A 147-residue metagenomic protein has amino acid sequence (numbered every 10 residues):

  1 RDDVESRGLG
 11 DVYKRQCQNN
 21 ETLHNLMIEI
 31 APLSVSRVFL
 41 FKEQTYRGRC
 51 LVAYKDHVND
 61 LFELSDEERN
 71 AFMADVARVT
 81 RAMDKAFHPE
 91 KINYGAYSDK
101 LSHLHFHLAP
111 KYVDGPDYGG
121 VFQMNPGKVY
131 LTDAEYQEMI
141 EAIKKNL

Functional and structural regions predicted by a protein language model:
R1-Y13: Single conserved hydrophobic/aromatic residue that forms the stacking wall/gate of nucleotide- or nucleobase-binding
R7, R15, Y112-L147: C-terminal helix-cap and adjacent tail motif
I28-T45: Short beta-strand/loop segment at the start of cytosolic alpha/beta domains
V38, Y54, F72, F106: Divalent metal-coordination and catalytic microenvironments
L40-V58: Catalytic strand-loop segment that frames the active site of acyl-thioester-processing enzymes
K55-M73, M124-T132: Short histidine-centered catalytic/ligand-binding loop motif
E68-K85, Q137-I140: Long, well-ordered alpha-helical scaffolding segments within enzyme catalytic domains, especially pronounced
K91, K100-Q123: Histidine-centered divalent-metal-coordination microenvironment in nucleic-acid enzymes
